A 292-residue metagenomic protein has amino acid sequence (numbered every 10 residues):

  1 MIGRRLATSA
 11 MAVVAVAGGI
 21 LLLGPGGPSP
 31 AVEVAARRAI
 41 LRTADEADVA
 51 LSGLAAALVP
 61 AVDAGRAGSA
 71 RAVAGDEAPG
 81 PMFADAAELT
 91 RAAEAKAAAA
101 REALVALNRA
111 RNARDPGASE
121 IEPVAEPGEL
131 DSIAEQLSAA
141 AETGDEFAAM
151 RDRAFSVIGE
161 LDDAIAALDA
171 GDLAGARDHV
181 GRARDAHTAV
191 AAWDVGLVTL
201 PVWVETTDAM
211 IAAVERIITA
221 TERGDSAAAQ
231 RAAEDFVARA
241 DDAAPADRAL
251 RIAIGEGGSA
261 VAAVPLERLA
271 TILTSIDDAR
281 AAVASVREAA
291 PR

Functional and structural regions predicted by a protein language model:
R5-G24: Hydrophobic membrane-insertion alpha-helices, especially the h-region of bacterial N-terminal signal peptides
G26-A86, D152, G159-D185, E288: Immediate post-signal-peptide N-terminus of mature secreted/exported proteins
V62, A67-D131: Post-signal peptide N-terminal segment of secreted/secretory-pathway proteins
R66-M82, L173, E222, S226-A229 (+1 more regions): Charged, low-complexity interaction regions
G80-R91, S119-V124, A176-G181, V204 (+2 more regions): Short, charged, amphipathic alpha-helical segments
V105-E126, A148-A164, G257-P265, R292: Long amphipathic alpha-helical coiled-coil segments
V124-G255: Extended amphipathic alpha-helical interaction segments
A228-R292: A cross-kingdom marker for long, charged
